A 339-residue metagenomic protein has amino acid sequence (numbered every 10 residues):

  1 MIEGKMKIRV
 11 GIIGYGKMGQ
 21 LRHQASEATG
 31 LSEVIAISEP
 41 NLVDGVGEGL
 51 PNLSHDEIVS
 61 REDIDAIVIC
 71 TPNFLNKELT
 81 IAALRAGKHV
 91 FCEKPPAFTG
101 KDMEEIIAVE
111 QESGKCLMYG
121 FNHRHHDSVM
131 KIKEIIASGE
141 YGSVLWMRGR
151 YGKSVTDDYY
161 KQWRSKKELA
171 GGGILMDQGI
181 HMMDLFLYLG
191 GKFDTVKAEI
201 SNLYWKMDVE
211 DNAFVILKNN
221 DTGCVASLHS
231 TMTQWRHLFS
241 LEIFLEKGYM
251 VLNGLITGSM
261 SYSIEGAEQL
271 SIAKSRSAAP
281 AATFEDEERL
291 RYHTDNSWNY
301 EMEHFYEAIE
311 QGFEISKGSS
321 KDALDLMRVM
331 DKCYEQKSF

Functional and structural regions predicted by a protein language model:
M1-G4, A66-I69, D221, L290-Y292 (+1 more regions): C-terminal helix-rich "cap/oligomerization" subdomain common to oxidoreductases
I2-E48, F339: N-terminal Rossmann-like dinucleotide-binding module
G49-V109, S297: Beta-loop-alpha module in the N-terminal Rossmann-like domain of NAD(P)-dependent dehydrogenases, especially those
I69, C92-E93, L117-Y119, R148 (+1 more regions): Hydrophobic residues in well-ordered beta-strands that form the structural core
E105-N122, G142-M147: Rossmann-fold dehydrogenase core element
N122, E242-K317, K321: C-terminal glycine/acidic-rich active-site capping loop/insertion
H123-K206: Predominantly a Rossmann-like dinucleotide-binding segment in NAD(P)-dependent oxidoreductases
V215-G223, I243-L245: Active-site beta-strand termini and strand-to-loop segments that position acidic
